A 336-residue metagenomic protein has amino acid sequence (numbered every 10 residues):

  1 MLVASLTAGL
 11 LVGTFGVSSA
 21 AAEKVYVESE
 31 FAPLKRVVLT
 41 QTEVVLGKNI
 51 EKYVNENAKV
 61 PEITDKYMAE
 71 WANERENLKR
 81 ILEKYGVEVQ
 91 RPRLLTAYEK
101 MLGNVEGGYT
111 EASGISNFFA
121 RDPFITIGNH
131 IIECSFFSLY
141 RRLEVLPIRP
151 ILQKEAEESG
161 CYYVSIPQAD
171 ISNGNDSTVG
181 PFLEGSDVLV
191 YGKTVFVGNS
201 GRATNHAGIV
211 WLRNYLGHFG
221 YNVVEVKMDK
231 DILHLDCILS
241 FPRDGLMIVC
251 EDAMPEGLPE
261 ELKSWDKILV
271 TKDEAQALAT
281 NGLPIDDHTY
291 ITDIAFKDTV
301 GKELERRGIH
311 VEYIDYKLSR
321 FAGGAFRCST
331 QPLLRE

Functional and structural regions predicted by a protein language model:
V3-T14: Bacterial N-terminal signal peptides
V17-A21: Sec/Tat signal peptide C-region and signal peptidase I cleavage site
A22-E336: The feature marks the mature, well-folded catalytic cores of soluble enzymes
